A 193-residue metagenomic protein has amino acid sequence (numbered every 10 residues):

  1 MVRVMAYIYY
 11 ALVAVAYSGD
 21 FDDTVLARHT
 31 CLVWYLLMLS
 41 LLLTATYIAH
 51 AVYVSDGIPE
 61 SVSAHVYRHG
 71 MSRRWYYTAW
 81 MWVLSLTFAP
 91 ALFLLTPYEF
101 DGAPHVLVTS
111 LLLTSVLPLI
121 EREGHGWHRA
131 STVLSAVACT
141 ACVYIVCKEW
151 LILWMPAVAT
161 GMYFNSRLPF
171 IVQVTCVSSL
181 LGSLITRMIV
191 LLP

Functional and structural regions predicted by a protein language model:
V2-F93: N-terminal topogenic module of multi-pass integral membrane proteins
D20, L94-P97, V116-E123, Y163-R167: Juxtamembrane "helix-exit" motif on the non-cytosolic side of transmembrane helices
D23-H29, F93-F100, Y144-E149, L192-P193: Helix-coil boundary and interhelical linker segments in multi-pass alpha-helical membrane proteins
L26-T30, S72-Y76, E99, I120-W127 (+2 more regions): Membrane-interfacial loop-to-transmembrane-helix junctions in polytopic alpha-helical membrane proteins
R73-L84, R129-A136, V172-S179: Alpha-helical transmembrane segments of polytopic membrane proteins
D101-L151: Membrane-proximal helix-loop-helix units in multi-pass membrane proteins
K148-P193: Terminal transmembrane helical module of multi-pass membrane proteins
